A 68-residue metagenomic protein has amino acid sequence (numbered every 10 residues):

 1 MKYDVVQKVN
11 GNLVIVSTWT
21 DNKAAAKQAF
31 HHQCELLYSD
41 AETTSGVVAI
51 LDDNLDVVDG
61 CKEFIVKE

Functional and structural regions predicted by a protein language model:
M1-I15, T43: Short aromatic-glycine-(Arg/Gly/Cys) micro-motifs in beta-strand/loop hairpins
Y3, K23, V58-D59: Glycine-centered signal
Y3-V5, A26, V48-I50: Hydrophobic beta-strand residues in large extracellular and virion-surface proteins
N12, T20-T44: A short, charged, amphipathic alpha-helix used as a generic interaction element across diverse proteins
N12-S17, D56-G60: Surface-exposed loop/edge segments in extracytoplasmic proteins
T18-D21, F64-V66: Generic detection of short hydrophobic beta-strand segments and adjacent strand-loop junctions
E35-E68: Short, mixed-charge low-complexity intrinsically disordered segments
